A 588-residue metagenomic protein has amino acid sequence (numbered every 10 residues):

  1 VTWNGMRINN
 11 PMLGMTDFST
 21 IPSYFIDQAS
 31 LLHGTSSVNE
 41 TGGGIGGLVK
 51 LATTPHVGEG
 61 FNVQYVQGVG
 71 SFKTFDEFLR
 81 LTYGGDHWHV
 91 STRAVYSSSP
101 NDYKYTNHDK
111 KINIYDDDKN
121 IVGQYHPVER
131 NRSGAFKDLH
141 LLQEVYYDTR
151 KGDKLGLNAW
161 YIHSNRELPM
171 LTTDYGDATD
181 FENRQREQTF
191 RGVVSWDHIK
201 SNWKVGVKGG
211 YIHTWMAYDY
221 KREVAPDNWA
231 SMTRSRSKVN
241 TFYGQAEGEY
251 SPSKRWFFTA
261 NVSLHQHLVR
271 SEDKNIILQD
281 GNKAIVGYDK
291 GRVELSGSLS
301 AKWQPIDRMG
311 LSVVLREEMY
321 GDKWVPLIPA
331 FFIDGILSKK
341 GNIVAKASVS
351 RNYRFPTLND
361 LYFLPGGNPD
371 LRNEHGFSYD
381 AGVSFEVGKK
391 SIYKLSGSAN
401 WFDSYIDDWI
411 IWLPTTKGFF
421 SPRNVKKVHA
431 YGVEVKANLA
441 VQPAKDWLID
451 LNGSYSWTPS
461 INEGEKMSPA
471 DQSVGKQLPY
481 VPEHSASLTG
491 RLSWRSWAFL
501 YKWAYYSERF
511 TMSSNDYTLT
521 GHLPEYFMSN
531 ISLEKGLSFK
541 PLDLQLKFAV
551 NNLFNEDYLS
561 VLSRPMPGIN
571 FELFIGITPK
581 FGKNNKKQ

Functional and structural regions predicted by a protein language model:
T2, T16-S19, L31, G43-Q67 (+1 more regions): N-terminal periplasmic accessory domains that precede and gate Gram-negative outer-membrane beta-barrel machines
M6-H33, P365: Short acidic/polar hinge/loop motifs at secondary-structure boundaries that mediate gating or recognition
K73-S98, K110-N165, Q188-N202, Y250-F258 (+1 more regions): Transmembrane beta-barrel wall of Gram-negative outer-membrane proteins
Y103, R132-D138, K151-V205, Y211-N240: Flexible loop and strand-edge segments within Gram-negative outer membrane beta-barrel domains
Y105, Y505-S514, P524, N530-Q588: C-terminal beta-signal and adjacent terminal beta-strands/loops of Gram-negative outer-membrane beta-barrel proteins
N202-Y220, S338, V344-K346, E374-Y431 (+2 more regions): Membrane-embedded beta-barrel scaffold of Gram-negative outer-membrane proteins
R255-T259, S263-V269, Q279-S404, T489-R491: Structural signature of Gram-negative outer-membrane beta-barrels, strongest in the C-terminal barrel of TonB-dependent
Q304-M309, W401-Y405, N424-M512, D543 (+1 more regions): Gram-negative outer-membrane beta-barrel transporters
